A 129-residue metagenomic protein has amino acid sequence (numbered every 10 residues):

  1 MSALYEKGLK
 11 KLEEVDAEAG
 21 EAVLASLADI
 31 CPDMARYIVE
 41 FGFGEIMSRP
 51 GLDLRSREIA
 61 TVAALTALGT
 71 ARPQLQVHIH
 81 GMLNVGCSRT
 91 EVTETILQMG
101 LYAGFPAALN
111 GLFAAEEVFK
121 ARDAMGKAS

Functional and structural regions predicted by a protein language model:
M1-R55, N84, L109-S129: Acidic, glycine/proline-rich low-complexity segments that act as flexible tails and inter-domain linkers
K11, G42, V77-H78, E94-T95: A general alpha-helix detector
R36-V39, G69-L75: Short acidic alpha-helix initiation/capping motifs at coil-to-helix transition points, especially at protein N-termini
R57-L65, T95-I96: Short, structured motif recognition centered on aromatic/hydrophobic residues
A64-A71, G104: Short alpha-helix boundary/capping elements
A71-T93, A107-V118: Extended intrinsically disordered, low-complexity coil regions enriched in Ser, Thr, Gly, Ala and often Pro
G81, L97-G100: Hydrophobic alpha-helical segments of small multi-pass membrane proteins
G100-P106: C-terminal structural segments of small proteins and small subunits
